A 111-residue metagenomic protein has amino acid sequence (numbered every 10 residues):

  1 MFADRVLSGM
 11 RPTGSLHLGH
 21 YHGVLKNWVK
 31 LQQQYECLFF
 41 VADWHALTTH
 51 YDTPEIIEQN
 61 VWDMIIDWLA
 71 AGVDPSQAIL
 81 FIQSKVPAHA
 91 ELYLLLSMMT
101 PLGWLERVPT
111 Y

Functional and structural regions predicted by a protein language model:
M1-Y111: NTP-dependent nucleotidyl-transfer catalytic core
